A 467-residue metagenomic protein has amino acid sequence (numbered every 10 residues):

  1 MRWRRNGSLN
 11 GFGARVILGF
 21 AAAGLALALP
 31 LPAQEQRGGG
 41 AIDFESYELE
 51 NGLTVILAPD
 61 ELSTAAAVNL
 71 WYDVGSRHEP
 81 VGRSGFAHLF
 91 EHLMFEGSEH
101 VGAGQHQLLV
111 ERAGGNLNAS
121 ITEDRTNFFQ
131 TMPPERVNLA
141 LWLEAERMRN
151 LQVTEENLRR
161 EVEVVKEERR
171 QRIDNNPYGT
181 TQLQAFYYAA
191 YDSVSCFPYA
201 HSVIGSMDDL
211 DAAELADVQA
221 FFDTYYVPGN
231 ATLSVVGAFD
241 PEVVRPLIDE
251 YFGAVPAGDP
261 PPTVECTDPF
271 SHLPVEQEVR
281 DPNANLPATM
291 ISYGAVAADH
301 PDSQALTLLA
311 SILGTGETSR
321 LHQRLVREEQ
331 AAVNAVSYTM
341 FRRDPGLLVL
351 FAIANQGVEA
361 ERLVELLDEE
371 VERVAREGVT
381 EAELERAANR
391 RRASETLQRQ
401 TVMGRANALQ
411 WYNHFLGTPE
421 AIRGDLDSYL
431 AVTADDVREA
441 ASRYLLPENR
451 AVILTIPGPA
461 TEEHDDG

Functional and structural regions predicted by a protein language model:
R2-F20: Bacterial N-terminal signal peptides that target proteins for export
R15-L57, D240-R280, A288, G424-G467: Proteolytic maturation boundary segments
A58, S63-E79, G85-L89, A103-M148 (+6 more regions): M16 family metallopeptidases and their MPP-like homologs
S84-S98: Active-site SXXK
L93, L143, R147, E168 (+10 more regions): Generic, well-ordered alpha-helical scaffold segments in large soluble proteins
F95-E99, R149, V153-T154, D240-E242 (+1 more regions): Bacterial peptidoglycan biogenesis and beta-lactam-recognition machinery
E155, V162, R170-Q171, G179 (+3 more regions): Non-catalytic, conformational "gating/processing" segments within enzyme and secreted inhibitor domains
R170, N175, Y188, P260-T318: His/Glu-based metal-binding/catalytic segments typifying zinc-dependent metallopeptidases
